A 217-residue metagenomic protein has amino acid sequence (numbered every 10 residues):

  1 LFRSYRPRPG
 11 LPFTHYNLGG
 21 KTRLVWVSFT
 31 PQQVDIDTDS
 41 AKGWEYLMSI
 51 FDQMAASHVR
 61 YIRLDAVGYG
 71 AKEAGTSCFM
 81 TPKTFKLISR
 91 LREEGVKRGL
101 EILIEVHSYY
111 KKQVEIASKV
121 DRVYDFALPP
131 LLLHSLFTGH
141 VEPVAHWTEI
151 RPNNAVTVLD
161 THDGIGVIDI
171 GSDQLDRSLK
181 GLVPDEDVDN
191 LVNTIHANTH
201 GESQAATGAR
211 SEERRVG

Functional and structural regions predicted by a protein language model:
F2-G217: Active-site and adjacent substrate-binding regions of carbohydrate-active enzymes
